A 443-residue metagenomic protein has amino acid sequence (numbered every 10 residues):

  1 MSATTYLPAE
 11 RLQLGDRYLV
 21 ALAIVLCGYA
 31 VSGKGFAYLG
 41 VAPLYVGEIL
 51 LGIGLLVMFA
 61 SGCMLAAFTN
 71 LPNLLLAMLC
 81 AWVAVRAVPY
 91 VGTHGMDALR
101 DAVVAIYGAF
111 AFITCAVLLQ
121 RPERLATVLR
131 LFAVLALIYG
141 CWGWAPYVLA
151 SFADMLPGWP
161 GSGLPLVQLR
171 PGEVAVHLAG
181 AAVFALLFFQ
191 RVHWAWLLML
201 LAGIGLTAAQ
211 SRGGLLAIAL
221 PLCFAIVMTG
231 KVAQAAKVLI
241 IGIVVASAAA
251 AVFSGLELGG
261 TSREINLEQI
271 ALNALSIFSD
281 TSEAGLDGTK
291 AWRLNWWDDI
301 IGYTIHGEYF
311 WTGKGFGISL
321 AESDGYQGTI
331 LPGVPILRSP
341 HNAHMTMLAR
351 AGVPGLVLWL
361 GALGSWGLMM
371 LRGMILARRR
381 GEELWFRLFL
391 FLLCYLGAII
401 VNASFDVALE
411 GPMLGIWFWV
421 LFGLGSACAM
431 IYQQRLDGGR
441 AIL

Functional and structural regions predicted by a protein language model:
S2-C63, C80-V91: N-terminal signal-anchor transmembrane segment
Q13-A23, L65-L79, L125-F132, W194-A195 (+1 more regions): Membrane-interfacial loop-to-transmembrane alpha-helix junctions, especially the N-terminal start
C27-G28, G52-L55, M369, F389-L443: Transmembrane alpha-helices of multi-pass inner-membrane enzymes
E48, N73-A84, H94-V117, T127-A136: Aromatic-anchored transmembrane helix interface
F110, A126-P157, L166-K231, K237-I240 (+3 more regions): Alpha-helical transmembrane segments of multi-pass inner-membrane proteins
A153, A284-A351, A377: Long extracytoplasmic/lumenal interhelical loops at the membrane interface of multi-pass membrane proteins
A208, T229-A284, D298, G302-G307 (+1 more regions): A membrane-periplasm/extracellular boundary helix in multi-pass inner-membrane enzymes that assemble envelope glycans
Y326, R350-G397: Hydrophobic transmembrane alpha-helices and their immediate junctions
